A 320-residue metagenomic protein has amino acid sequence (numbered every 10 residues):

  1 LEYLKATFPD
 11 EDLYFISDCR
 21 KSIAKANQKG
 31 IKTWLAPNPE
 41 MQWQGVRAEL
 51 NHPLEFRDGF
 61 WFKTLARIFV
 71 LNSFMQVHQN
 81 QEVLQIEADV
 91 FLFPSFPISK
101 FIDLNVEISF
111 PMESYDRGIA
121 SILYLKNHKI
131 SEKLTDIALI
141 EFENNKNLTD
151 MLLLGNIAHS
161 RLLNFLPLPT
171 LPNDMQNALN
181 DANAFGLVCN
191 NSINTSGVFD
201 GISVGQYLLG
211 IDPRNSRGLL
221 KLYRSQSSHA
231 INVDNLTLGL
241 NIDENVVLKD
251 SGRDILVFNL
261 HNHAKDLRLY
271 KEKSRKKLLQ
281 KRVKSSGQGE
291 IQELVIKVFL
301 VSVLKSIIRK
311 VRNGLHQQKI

Functional and structural regions predicted by a protein language model:
L1-N51, Q76, N127-K133, N259-R312: N-terminal anchoring/stem segment of glycosyltransferases
Y3-L4, R20, A24, K32-L35 (+7 more regions): Terminal, low-complexity, charged helical segments
D18-K21, Q85-V90, S114-Y115, H128: An acidic- and aromatic-residue-enriched active-site/binding cleft used to recognize and process polar
V46-D58, N147: An acidic/histidine-cluster motif and surrounding catalytic segment that typifies divalent-metal-assisted enzyme active
K63-S109: GT-A fold catalytic core of metal-dependent nucleotide-sugar glycosyltransferases, centered on the diacidic
L65-F69, L148-N156, V298: A structural signal for well-ordered alpha-helical segments within the folded catalytic domains of diverse enzymes
F93-N156: Conserved catalytic core of nucleotide-sugar-dependent glycosyltransferases
E132-E290: Catalytic core and acceptor-binding pocket of nucleotide-sugar-dependent glycosyltransferases
